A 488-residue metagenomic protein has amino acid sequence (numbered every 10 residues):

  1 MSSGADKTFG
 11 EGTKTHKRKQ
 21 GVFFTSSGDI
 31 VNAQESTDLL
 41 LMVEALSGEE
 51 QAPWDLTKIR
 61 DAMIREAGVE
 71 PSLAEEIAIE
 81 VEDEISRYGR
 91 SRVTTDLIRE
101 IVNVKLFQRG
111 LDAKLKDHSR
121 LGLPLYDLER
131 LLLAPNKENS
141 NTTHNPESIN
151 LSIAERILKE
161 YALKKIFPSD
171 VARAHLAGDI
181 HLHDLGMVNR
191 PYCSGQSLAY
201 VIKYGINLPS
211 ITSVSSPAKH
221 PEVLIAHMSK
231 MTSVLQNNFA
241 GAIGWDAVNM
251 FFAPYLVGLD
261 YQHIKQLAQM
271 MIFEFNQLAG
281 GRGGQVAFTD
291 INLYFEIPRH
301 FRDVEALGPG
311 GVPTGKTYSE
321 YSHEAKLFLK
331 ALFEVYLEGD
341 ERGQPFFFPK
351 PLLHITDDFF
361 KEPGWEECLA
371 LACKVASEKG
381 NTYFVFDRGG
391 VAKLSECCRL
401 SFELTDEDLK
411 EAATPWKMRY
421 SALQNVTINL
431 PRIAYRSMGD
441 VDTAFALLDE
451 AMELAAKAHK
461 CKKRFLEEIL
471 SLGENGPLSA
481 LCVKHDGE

Functional and structural regions predicted by a protein language model:
S2-N136: Charged, amphipathic alpha-helical regulatory modules used for macromolecular assembly or allosteric control
L133-E488: Conserved catalytic cores of very large enzyme subunits
